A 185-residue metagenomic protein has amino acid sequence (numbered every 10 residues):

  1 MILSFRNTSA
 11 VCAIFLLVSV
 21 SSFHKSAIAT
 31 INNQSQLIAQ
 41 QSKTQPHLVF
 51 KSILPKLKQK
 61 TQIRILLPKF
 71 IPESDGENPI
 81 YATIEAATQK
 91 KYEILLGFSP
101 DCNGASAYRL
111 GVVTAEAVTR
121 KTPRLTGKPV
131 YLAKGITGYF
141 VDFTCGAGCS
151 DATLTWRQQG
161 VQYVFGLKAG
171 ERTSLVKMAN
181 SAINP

Functional and structural regions predicted by a protein language model:
I2, F15-L16, Q36, R124 (+1 more regions): Acidic/proline-rich low-complexity IDRs
I2-C12: Bacterial N-terminal signal peptides that target proteins for export
V11-V20: Bacterial N-terminal signal peptides
L17-V18, F140-F143, N184: Charged, amphipathic alpha-helical interaction segments
S22-Q34: Signal peptide processing junction and immediate N-terminal pro/mature segment of secreted/exported proteins
N32-T153, R157-Q158: Short, solvent-exposed recognition patches
Q159, V164-P185: Surface-exposed amphipathic alpha-helical segments
